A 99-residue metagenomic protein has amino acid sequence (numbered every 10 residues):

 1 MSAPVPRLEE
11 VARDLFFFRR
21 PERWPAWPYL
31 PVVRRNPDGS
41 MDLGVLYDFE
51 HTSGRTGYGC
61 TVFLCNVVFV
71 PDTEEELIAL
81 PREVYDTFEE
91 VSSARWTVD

Functional and structural regions predicted by a protein language model:
M1-D99: Terminus-proximal functional modules
